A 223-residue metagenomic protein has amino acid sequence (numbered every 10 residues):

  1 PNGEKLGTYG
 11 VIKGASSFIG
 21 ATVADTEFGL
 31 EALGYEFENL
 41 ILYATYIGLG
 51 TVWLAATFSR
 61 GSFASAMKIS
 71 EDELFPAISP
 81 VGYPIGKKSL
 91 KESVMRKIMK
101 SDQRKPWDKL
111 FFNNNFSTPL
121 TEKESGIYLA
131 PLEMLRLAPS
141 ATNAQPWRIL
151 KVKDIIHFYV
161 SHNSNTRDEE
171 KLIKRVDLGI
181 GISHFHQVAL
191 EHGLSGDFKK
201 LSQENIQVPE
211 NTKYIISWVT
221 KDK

Functional and structural regions predicted by a protein language model:
P1-K223: Acidic, surface-exposed loops and disordered segments
